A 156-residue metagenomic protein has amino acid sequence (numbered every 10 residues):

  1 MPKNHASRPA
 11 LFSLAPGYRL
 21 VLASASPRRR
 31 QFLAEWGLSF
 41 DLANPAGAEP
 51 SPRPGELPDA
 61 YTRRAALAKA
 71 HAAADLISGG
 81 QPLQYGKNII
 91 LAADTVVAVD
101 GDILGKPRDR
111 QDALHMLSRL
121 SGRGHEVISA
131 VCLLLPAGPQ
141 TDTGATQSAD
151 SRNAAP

Functional and structural regions predicted by a protein language model:
P2-V21, L57-P156: Anionic-ligand binding patches
G17-L42: N-terminal G-site helix/loop of the GST-like fold
A25, P45, P136: Cofactor-binding loop segments of dinucleotide-utilizing enzymes, especially the Rossmann-like FAD- and NAD(P)+-binding
R29, E49, Q140: Flexible, glycine-rich phosphate/dinucleotide-binding loops and adjacent beta-alpha linkers at cofactor/substrate
F40-S51: A short beta-strand-loop structural module common to alpha/beta enzyme folds
